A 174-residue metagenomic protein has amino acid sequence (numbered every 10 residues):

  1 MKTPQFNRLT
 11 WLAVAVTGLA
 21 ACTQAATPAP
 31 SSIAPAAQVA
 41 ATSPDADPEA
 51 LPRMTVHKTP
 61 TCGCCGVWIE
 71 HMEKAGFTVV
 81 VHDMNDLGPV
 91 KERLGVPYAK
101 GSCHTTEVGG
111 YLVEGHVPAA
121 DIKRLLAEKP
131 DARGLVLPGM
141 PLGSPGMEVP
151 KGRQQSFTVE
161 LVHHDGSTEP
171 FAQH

Functional and structural regions predicted by a protein language model:
K2-W11: Bacterial N-terminal signal peptides that target proteins for export
C22-A26: Bacterial signal peptide processing site
T27-E49: Low-complexity, Pro/Thr/Ser/Glu-rich flexible segments characteristic of extracytoplasmic/periplasmic regions
A46-I69, A75: Local sequence-structure signature of Cys/Sec-based thiol-disulfide redox active-site neighborhoods
T61, W68, D83-D86, P118-I122: Stable alpha-helical elements in mature extracytoplasmic
I69-P89: Conserved helix-turn-beta segment immediately C-terminal to the redox Cys motif in thioredoxin-like folds
R93, K100-H174: Thiol/selenol-based redox catalytic cores and closely related redox-interacting motifs
